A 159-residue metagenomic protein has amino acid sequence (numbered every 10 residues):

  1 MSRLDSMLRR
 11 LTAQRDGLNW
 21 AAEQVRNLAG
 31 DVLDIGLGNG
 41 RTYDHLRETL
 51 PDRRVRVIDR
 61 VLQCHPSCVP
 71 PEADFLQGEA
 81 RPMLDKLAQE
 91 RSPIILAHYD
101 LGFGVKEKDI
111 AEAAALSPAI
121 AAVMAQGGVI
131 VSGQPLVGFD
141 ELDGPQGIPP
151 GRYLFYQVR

Functional and structural regions predicted by a protein language model:
M1-G30: Class I SAM-dependent methyltransferase Rossmann-like catalytic core, especially the SAM/SAH-binding loop
R26, L50, R91, V123-M124: A generic alpha-to-beta junction signature in SAM-dependent methyltransferases
L28-G38: Conserved class I S-adenosyl-L-methionine
G40-D44: Glycine-rich SAM-binding Motif I of class I
R53-D59: Conserved SAM-binding motif I beta-strand of class I
V61-R91: S-adenosyl-L-methionine
S92-G102: Short SAM/SAH-binding signature in class I
F103-R159: C-terminal substrate-binding/active-site "lid" region of AdoMet-derived donor-dependent transferases
